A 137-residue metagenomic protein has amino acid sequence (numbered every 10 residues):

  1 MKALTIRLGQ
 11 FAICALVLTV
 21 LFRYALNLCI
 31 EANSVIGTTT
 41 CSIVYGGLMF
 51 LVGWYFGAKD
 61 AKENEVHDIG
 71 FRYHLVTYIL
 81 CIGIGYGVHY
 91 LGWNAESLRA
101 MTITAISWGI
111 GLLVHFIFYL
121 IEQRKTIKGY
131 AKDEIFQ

Functional and structural regions predicted by a protein language model:
M1-L48: N-terminal signal-anchor transmembrane alpha-helix
L8-A12, I69-I79, R99, I103: Alpha-helical membrane-anchoring segments
A12, Y86, Y90-I135: Alpha-helical membrane-associated segments of multi-pass integral membrane proteins
V20-A32, A58-K59, I84-A95: Juxtamembrane "helix-exit" motif on the non-cytosolic side of transmembrane helices
A32-T39, V66, A95-A105: Non-cytosolic membrane-interface motifs at loop->transmembrane helix junctions
V44-E63: Canonical alpha-helical transmembrane segments
L48-G53, D68-Y90, S107-G111: Hydrophobic alpha-helical membrane segments
K59-T77, A131-E134: Membrane-helix boundary/juxtamembrane motif in polytopic membrane proteins
